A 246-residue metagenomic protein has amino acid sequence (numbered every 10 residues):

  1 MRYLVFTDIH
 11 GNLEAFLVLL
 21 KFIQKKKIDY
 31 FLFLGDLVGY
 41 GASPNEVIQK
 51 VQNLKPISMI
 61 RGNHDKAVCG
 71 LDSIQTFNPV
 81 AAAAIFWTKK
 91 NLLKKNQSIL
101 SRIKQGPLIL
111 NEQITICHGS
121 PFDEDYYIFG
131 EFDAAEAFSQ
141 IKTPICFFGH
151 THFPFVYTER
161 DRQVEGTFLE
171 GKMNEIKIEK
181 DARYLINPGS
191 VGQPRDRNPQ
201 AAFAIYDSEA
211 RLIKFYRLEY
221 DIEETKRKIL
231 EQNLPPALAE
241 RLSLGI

Functional and structural regions predicted by a protein language model:
R2-H10, Q113-S120, L185-G189: Active-site-proximal beta-strand elements of phosphoester/diester hydrolases
R2-Q97: Core catalytic region of metal-dependent phosphoesterases/phosphodiesterases, especially metallo-beta-lactamase-like
V5, M59, C146, L185-N187 (+1 more regions): Conserved beta-strand scaffold positions in the cores of enzyme catalytic domains, especially in NTP/NDP-utilizing
H10-A15, G39-G41, D65-C69, F122-E124 (+2 more regions): Active-site environment of divalent metal-dependent phosphoester hydrolases
K26-K27, K90-E159, I246: His/acidic metal-ligating clusters that form di-metal
Y30, S58, I114, I145 (+1 more regions): Structural motif
G70-D72, Y127, Y157-R160, K226-K228: Short, well-ordered secondary-structure micro-motifs
D161-I246: Acidic, His/Gly-rich catalytic cores of divalent-metal-dependent hydrolytic chemistry
